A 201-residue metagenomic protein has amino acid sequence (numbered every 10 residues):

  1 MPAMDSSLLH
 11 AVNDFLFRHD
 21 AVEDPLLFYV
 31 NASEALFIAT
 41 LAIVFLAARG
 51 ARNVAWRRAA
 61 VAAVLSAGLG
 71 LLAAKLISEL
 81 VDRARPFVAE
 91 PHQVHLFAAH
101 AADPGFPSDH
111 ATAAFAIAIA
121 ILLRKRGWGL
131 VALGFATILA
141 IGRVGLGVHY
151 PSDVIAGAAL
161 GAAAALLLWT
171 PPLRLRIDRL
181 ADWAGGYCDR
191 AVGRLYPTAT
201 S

Functional and structural regions predicted by a protein language model:
M1-I38, A74-D103, A184-S201: N-terminal transmembrane-helix/juxtamembrane module of multi-pass inner/ER membrane proteins
N13, I43-A47, A74-S78, D82 (+3 more regions): Membrane-water interface at transmembrane helix exits
A21, R52-R58, R124-V131: Membrane-helix interface segments
V22-L27, A47-N53: Short, hydrophobic transmembrane alpha-helix segments
V30-R49, H110-A113: Hydrophobic alpha-helical transmembrane segments
L36-I43, L65, L69, A73 (+3 more regions): Lipid-exposed faces of alpha-helical membrane segments in multi-pass integral membrane proteins
A55-L123, A136, G193: Membrane-interface loops
F97-P197, S201: Membrane-embedded catalytic cores of phosphoryl/pyrophosphoryl-handling enzymes
